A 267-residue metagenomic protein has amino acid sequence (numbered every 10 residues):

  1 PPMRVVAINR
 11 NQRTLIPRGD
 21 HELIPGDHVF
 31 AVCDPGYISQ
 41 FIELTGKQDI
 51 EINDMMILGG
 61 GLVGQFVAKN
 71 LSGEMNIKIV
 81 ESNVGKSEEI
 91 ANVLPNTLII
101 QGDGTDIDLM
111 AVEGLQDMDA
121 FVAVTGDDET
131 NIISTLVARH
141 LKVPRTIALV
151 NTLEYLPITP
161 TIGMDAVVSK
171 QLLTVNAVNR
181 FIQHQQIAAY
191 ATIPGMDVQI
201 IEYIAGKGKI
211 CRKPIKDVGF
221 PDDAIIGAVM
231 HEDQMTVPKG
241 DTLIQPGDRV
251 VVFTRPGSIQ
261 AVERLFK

Functional and structural regions predicted by a protein language model:
P1-K267: Cytosolic regulatory regions of ion transport systems
